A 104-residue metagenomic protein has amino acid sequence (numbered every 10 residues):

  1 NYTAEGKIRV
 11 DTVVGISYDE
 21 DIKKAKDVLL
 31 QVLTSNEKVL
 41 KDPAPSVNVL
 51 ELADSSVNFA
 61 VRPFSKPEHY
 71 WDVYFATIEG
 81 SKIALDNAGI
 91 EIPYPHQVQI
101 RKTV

Functional and structural regions predicted by a protein language model:
N1-V104: Structured, soluble regulatory/oligomerization domains located on the cytosolic or IMS-facing side of membrane proteins
